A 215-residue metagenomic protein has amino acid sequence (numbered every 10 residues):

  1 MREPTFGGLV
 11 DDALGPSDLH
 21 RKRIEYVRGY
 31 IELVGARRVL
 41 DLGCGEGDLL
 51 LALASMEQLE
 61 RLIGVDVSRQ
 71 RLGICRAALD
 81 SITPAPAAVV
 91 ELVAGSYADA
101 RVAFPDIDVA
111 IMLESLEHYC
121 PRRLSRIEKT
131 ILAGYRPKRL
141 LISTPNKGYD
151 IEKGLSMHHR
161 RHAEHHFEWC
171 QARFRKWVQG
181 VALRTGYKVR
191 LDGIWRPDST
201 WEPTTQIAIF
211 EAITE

Functional and structural regions predicted by a protein language model:
E3-F6, A13-H20, Y26, D48-L49 (+2 more regions): S-adenosyl-L-methionine-dependent methyltransferase catalytic module, highlighting the catalytic core
L19-R37: Conserved alpha-helix/loop element of class I SAM-dependent methyltransferases that forms part of the SAM/SAH-binding
V34-G35, E57, G134-Y135: A structural signal for short coil/turn segments at secondary-structure junctions
A36-G45: Conserved class I S-adenosyl-L-methionine
R37, E60, K138: Short acidic/polar active-site loop segments enriched in Thr and Asp
E46-Q58: Conserved SAM-binding loop of SAM-dependent methyltransferases across substrates and taxa, primarily the Class I
R61-D66: Conserved SAM-binding motif I beta-strand of class I
